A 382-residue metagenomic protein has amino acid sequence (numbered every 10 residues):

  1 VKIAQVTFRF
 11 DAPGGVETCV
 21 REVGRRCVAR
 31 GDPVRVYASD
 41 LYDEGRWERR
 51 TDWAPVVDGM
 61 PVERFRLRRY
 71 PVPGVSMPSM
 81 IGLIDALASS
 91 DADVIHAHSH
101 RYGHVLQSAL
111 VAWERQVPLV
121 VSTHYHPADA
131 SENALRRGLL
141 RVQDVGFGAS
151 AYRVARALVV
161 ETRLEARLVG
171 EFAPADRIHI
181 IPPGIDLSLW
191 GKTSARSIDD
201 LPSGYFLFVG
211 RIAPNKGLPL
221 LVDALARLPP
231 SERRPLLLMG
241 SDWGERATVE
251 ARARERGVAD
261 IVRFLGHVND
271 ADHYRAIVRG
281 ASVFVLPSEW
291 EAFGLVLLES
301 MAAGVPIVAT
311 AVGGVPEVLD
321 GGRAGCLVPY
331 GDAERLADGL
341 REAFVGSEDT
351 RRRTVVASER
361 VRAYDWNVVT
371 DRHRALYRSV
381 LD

Functional and structural regions predicted by a protein language model:
T18, G204, F208-R227, E232 (+3 more regions): A conserved mid-protein helix/loop that constitutes part of the nucleotide-sugar donor-binding site
D40, L164, G184: Carbohydrate-associated surface elements
P118-V120, A128-S150, V154, V159-E161: Nucleotide-sugar donor phosphate/pyrophosphate-binding loop at the beta->alpha transition of glycosyltransferases
G170, I185-L201: Acidic anion/phosphate-binding donor-loop and adjacent secondary structure in glycosyltransferase catalytic cores
V249-V268: Nucleotide-activated donor-binding/catalytic signature segment of Leloir-type glycosyltransferases, i.e., the conserved
E289: Aromatic "clamp/platform" in nucleotide-sugar-dependent glycosyltransferases that forms part of the donor/acceptor
P306-A309: Short hydrophobic beta-strand element within catalytic cores of glycosyltransferases and related nucleotide-activated
G321-G322, C326-A333, E342-S347: Conserved acidic donor-binding segment of nucleotide-sugar-dependent glycosyltransferases
